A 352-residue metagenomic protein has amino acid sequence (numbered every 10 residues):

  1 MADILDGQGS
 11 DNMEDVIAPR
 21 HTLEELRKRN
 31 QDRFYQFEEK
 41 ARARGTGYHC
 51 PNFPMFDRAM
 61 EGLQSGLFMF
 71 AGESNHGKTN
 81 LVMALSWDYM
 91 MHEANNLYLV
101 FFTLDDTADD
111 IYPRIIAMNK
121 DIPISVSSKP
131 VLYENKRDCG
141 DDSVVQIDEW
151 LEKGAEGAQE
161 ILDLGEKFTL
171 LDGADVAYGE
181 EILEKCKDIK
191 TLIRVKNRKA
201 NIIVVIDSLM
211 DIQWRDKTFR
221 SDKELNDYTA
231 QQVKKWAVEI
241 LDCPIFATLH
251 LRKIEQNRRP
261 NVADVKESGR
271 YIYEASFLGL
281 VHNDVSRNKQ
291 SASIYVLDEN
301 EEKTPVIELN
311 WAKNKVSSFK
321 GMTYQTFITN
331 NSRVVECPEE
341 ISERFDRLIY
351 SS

Functional and structural regions predicted by a protein language model:
I4-R29, S125-S127, A155, Q159 (+3 more regions): C-terminal regions of RecA-like/P-loop NTPase motor modules
I17-C50, E149: N-terminal accessory segments
Y35-Q36, K40-D106, G173-K303: P-loop NTPase motor core
P51-D57, H92-K199, Y324: Cytosolic-facing regulatory segments adjacent to core modules
L67, K167-F168, V306-E308: A residue-level signal for beta-strand positions that form part of recognition/binding surfaces within mature
K78-T79, D110-I111, K320: Short helix/loop capping segments that flank catalytic or ligand/cofactor-binding pockets
N119, I124-I147, Y228-I245, P338-S342 (+1 more regions): Extended low-complexity acidic/polar segments
